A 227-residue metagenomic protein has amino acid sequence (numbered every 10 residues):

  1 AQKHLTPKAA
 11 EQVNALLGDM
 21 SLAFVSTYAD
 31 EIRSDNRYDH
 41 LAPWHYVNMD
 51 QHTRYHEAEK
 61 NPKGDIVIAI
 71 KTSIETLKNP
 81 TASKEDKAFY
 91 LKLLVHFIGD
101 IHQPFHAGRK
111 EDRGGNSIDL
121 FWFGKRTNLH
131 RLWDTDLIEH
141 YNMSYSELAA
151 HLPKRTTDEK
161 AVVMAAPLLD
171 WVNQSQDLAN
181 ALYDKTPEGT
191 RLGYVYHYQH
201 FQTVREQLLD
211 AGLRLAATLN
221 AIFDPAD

Functional and structural regions predicted by a protein language model:
A1-F97, P104-D227: N-terminal, motif-rich segments that launch catalysis or mediate targeting to/interaction with membranes, typified by
